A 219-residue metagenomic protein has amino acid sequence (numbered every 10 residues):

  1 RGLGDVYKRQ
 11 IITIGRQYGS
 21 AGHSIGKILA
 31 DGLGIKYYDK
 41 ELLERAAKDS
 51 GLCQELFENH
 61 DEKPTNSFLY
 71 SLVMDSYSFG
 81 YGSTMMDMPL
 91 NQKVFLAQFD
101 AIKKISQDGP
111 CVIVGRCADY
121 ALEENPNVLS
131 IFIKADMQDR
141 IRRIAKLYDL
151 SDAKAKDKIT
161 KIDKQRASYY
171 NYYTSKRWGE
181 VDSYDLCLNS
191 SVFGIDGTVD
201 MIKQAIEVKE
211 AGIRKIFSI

Functional and structural regions predicted by a protein language model:
G2-Y7: Short, small-residue-biased leader/transition segments that mark boundaries at the very start of proteins
I14-K27: Glycine-rich phosphate-binding P-loop
K36-A47: Short beta-strand-centered segment that lines the nucleotide-binding/catalytic pocket of NTP-utilizing
A47-P110: ATP-dependent small-molecule kinase phosphotransfer cores that center on conserved nucleotide phosphate-binding segments
S67-L72, Y77, S151-I195: Small-molecule kinase domains that catalyze NTP-dependent phosphoryl transfer to phosphate-bearing small molecules
D100-K103, Y172-I219: NTP-dependent small-molecule kinase module
I105, A118-E124: RNA pseudouridine synthases
E124-K146, D152-T160: Conserved phosphate-donor/acceptor-positioning beta-strand/loop module used by diverse small-molecule
